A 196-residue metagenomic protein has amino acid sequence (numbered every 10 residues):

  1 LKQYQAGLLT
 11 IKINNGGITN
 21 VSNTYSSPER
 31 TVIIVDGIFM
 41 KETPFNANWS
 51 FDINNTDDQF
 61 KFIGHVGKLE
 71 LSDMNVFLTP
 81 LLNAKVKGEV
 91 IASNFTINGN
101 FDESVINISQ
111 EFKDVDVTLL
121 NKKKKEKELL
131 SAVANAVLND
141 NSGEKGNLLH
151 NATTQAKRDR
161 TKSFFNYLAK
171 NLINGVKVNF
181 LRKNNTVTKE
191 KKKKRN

Functional and structural regions predicted by a protein language model:
L1-F60: Elongated, acidic membrane-bridging lipid-handling scaffolds and related periplasm/extracellular "bridge/tunnel" systems
V21, F45-A47, D57-Q59, S72-M74 (+2 more regions): Short acidic, gly/pro-rich beta-turn/loop elements at beta-sheet edges and active-site/ligand-binding grooves
S26-R30, S72-F77: Flexible, solvent-exposed coil segments and beta strand-coil junctions, predominantly the extracellular/periplasmic
D52, H65, V76-F77, L82-N196: Extended terminal
